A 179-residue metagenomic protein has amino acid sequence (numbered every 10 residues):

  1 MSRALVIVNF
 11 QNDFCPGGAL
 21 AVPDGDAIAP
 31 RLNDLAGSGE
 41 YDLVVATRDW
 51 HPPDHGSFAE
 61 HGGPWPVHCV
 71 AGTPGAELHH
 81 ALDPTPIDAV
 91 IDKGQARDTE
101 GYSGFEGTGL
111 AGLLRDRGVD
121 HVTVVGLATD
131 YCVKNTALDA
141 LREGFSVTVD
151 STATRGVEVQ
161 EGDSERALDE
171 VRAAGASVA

Functional and structural regions predicted by a protein language model:
M1-Q95, A111, S146-T148, V157-V178: Active-site acidic carboxylates
L35, K134-G144: Histidine-anchored nucleotide/phosphate-binding helix
G94, D98-R117, H121: Alpha-helical scaffold elements lining the catalytic groove of polysaccharide deacetylases
A96, T129-Y131, T154-V157: Short Gly/Pro-enriched loop/turn and capping motifs at secondary-structure junctions
V119-N135, S151: Glycine-rich anion-binding loop/nest that anchors nucleotide
V124, G144-S146: Glycine-enriched alpha-helix->loop->beta-strand junction motifs that scaffold or abut catalytic
